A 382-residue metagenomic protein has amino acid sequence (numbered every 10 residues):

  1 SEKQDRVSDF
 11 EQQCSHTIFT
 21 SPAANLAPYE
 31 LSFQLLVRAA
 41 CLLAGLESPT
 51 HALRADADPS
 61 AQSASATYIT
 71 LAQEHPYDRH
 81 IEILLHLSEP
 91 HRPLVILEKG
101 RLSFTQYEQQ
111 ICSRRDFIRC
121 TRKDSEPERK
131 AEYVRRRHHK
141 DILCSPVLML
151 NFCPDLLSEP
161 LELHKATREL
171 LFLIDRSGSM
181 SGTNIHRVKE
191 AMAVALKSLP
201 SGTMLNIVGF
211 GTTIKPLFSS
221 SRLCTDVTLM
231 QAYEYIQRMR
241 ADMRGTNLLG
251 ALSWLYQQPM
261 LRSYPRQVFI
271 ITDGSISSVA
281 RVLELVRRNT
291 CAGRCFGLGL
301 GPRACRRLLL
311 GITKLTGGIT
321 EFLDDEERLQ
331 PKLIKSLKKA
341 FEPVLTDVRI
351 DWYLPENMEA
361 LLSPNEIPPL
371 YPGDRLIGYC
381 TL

Functional and structural regions predicted by a protein language model:
S1, S65, A72-L382: Exposed acidic/Ser/Thr-rich ligand/metal-binding surfaces
S1-I81, H86-H91, C112-D116: Extended, low-hydrophobicity, Ser/Thr/Pro/Gly-biased non-transmembrane segments
